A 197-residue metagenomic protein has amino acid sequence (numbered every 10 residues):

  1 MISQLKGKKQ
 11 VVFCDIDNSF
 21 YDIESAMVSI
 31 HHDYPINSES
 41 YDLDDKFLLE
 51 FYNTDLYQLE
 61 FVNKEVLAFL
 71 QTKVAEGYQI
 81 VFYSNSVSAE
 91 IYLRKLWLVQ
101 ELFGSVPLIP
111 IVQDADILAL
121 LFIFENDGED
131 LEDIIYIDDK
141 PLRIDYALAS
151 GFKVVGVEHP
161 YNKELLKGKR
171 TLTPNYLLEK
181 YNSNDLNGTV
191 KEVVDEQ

Functional and structural regions predicted by a protein language model:
M1-T54: Active-site neighborhood of HAD-like aspartate-dependent phosphohydrolases
L5-K8, E76, N126-D133: Glycine-rich phosphate-binding loop signature in dinucleotide/nucleotide-binding domains
K6, Q71-V74, L148-A149: Anion (oxyanion) recognition and catalysis
I23, Y83, V157-H159: Generic beta-sheet signal
Y57, F61, V66-V99, I111: Substrate-recognition element of Asp-dependent hydrolases with the DxDx(T/V) motif
N85-I134, L142-I144: Substrate-recognition "cap/lid" segment bordering the active-site pocket of phosphatases
I109-Q113, K169-K180, D185: Short acidic-hydrophobic, aromatic-tinged amphipathic segments that line or gate anion-handling sites
L131, I135-T173: Acidic, Mg2+-coordinating phosphoryl-transfer loop and its flanking beta/alpha structural elements, shared across
